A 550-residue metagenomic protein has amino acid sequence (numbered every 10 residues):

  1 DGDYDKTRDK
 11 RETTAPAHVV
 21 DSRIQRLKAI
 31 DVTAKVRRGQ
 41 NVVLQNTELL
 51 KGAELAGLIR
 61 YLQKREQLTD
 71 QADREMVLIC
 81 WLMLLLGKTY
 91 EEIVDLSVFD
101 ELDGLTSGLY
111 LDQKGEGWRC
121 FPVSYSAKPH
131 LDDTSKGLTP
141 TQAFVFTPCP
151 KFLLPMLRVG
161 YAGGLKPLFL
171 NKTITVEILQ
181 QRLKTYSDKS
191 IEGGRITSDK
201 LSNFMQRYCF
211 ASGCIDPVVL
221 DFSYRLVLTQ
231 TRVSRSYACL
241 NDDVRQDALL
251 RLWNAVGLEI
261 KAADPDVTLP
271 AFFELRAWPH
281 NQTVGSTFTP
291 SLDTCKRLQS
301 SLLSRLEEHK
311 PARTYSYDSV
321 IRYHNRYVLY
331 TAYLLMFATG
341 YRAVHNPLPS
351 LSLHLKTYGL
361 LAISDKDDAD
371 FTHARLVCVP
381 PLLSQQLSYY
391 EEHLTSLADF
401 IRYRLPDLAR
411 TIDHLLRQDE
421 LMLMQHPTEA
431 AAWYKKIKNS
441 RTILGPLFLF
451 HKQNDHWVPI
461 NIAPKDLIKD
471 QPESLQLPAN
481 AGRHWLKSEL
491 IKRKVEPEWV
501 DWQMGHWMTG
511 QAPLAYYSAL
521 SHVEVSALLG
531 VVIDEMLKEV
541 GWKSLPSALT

Functional and structural regions predicted by a protein language model:
D1-T7, E12-V20, D70-F99, V176-L179 (+4 more regions): Non-catalytic DNA-binding core/recognition domains of DNA-processing enzymes
D1-V19, R23, D31, G52-Q63 (+7 more regions): Conserved tyrosine-mediated DNA breakage-rejoining catalytic core shared by Y-recombinases
D31-Y90, S202, L292-A343, A481-R483: Basic, Lys/Arg- and aromatic-enriched nucleic-acid-binding interface segment
K64-L68, L170-F222, L226-T231, R313-Y323 (+2 more regions): Short, basic (Lys/Arg/His-rich) helix/loop patches that form interaction surfaces in the mid-to-C-terminal regions
L78-Q113, D216-D221, L329-G359, V495-W502: Short, charged phosphate-coordinating catalytic segments
L131-G194, F204, T283-L303, P380-L475: Active-site/catalytic core of tyrosine-dependent DNA strand-transfer enzymes
S223-G257, F272-T289, M504-L549: Catalytic-site neighborhood detector that most strongly recognizes the C-terminal catalytic loop/helix of tyrosine
W253-E308, Y403: Long, charge-rich alpha-helical interaction segments
